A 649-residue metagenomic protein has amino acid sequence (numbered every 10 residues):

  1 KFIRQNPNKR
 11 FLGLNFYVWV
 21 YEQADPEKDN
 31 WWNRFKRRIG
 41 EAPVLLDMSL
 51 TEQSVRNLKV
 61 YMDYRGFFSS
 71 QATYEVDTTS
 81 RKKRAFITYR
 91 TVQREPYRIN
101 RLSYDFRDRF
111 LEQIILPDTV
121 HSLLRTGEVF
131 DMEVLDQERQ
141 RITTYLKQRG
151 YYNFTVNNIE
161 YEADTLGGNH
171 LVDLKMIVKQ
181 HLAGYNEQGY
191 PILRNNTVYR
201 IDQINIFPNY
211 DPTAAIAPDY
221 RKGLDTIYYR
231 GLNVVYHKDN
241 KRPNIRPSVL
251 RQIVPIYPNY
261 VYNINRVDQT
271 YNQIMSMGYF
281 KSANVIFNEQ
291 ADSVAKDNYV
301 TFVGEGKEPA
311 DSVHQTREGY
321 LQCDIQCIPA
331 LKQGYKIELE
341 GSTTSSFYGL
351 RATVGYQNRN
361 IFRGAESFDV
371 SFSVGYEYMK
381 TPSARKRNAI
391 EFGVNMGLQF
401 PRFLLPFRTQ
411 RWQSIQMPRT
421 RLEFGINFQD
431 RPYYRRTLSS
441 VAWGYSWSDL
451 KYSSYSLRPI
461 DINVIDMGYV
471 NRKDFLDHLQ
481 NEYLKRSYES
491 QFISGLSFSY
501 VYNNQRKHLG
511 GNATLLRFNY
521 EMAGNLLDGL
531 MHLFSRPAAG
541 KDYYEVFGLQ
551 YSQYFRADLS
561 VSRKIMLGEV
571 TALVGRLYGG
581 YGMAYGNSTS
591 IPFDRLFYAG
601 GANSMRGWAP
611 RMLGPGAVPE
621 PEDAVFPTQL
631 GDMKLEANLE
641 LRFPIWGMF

Functional and structural regions predicted by a protein language model:
K1-S276, V285, Y320: Interaction-mediating elements
F67-A72, Y152-V156, Y348-A352, F392-V394 (+2 more regions): Amphipathic hydrophobic-ligand
A85-I87, V172-L174, L321-C323, A352 (+6 more regions): Hydrophobic residues positioned within well-ordered beta-strands of beta-sheet architectures
Y89-E95, F106-D108, M176-L182, P208 (+9 more regions): Flexible glycine-/small-residue-rich
L111-I114, P243-N244, Y260-R517, H532 (+3 more regions): Gram-negative/organellar outer-membrane beta-barrel architecture
M132, Y236, N240, Y257-Y260 (+7 more regions): Hydrophobic alpha-helical scaffolding
S342-S345, S456-M648: C-terminal outer-membrane beta-barrel translocator/porin domains of Gram-negative envelope proteins and their
